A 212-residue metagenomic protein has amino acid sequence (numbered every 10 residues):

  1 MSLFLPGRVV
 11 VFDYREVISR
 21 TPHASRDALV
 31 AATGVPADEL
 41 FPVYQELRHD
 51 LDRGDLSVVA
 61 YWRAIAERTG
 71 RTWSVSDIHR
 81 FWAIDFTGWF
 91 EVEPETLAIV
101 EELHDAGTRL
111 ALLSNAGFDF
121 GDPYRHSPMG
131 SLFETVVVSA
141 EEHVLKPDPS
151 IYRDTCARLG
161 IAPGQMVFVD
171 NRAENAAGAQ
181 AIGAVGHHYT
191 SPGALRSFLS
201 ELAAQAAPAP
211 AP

Functional and structural regions predicted by a protein language model:
M1-V10, H104, G117-P212: Asp-based, Mg2+/Mn2+-dependent phosphohydrolase catalytic module
S2-Q45: Active-site neighborhood of HAD-like aspartate-dependent phosphohydrolases
D13-E16, G54, L103, L112 (+2 more regions): Generic structural signal for small/hydrophobic residues in well-ordered secondary structure, especially within
L29-A32, D38-R53, I78, W82-P94: Helical cap/lid subdomains and adjacent loops of hydrolase enzymes that gate the active-site channel and determine
V35, R71, T108, I161 (+1 more regions): Short glycine/serine/threonine/alanine-rich loop segments
D50-F81: A metal-dependent, Asp-based hydrolase signature
W73, D77-L110, P149, P192: Short, acidic loop-to-helix structural element flanking the phosphoryl-transfer center in phosphate-processing enzymes
